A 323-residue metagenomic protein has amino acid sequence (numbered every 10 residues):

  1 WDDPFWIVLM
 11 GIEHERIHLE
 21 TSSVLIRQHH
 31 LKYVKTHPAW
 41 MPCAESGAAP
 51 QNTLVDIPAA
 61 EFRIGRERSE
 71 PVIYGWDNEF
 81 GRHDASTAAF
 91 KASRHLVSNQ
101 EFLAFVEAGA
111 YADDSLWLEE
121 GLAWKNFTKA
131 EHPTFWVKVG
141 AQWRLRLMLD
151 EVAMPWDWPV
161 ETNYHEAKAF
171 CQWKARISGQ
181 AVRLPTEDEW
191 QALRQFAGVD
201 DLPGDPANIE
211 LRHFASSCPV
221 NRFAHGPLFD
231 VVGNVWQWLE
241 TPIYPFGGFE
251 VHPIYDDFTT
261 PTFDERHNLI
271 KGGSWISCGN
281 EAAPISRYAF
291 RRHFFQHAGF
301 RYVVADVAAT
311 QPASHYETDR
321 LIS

Functional and structural regions predicted by a protein language model:
D2-I17, S86-K91: Alpha-helical scaffold segments that form or flank carboxylate-/histidine-based iron centers
G11, E15-I17, L25-W76, H95 (+1 more regions): Functional-site microenvironments in short loops/helix caps that host divalent-cation chemistry
Y33, V307-E317: Short, charged low-complexity linker/loop segments at the C-terminal edge of domains
R66-T87, A282-R291: Short, polar loop/linker segments at the starts of domains and inter-domain junctions
F258-T262, R287-F294: Short proline/glycine-enriched turn/loop segments at secondary-structure junctions
Q296-Q311: Short, structured beta-strand segments at or near domain termini in extracellular proteins/domains
